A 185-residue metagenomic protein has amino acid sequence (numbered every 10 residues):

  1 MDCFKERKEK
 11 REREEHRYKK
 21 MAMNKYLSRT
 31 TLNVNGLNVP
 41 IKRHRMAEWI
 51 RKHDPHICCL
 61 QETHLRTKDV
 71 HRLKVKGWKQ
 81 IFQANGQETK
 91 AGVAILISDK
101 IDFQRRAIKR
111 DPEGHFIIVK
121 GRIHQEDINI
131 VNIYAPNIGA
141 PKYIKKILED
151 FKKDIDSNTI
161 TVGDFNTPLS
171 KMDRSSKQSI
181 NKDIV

Functional and structural regions predicted by a protein language model:
M1-V185: A shared catalytic/ligand-binding motif for oxyanion handling
